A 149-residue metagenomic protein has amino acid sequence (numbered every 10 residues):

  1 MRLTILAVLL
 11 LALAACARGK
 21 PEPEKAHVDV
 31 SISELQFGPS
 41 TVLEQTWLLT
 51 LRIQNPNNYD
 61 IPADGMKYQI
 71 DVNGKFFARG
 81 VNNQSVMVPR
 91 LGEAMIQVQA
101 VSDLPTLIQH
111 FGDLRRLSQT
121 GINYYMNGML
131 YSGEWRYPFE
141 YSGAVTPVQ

Functional and structural regions predicted by a protein language model:
R2-V8: Sec-dependent signal peptide recognition, specifically the positively charged N-region followed immediately by
A12-A15: C-terminal motif of bacterial Sec signal peptides marking the signal peptidase cleavage site
A17-K20: Bacterial signal peptide processing site
K25-K75, S132, R136-P138: Post-signal-peptide N-terminal segment of Sec-exported extracytoplasmic proteins
S31-F37, G80-Q84, Q109-D113: Short structured motifs
E44-L48, E93-Q97, N123-Y125, E140: Intrinsic-disorder/low-complexity, polar/charged segments enriched in Ser/Thr/Lys/Arg/Asp/Glu/Gln
K75-Q109: Intrinsically disordered, low-complexity Pro/Gly/Ser/Thr-rich segments with frequent PxxP/GP/PP motifs and embedded
L104-Q149: Terminal connector regions
